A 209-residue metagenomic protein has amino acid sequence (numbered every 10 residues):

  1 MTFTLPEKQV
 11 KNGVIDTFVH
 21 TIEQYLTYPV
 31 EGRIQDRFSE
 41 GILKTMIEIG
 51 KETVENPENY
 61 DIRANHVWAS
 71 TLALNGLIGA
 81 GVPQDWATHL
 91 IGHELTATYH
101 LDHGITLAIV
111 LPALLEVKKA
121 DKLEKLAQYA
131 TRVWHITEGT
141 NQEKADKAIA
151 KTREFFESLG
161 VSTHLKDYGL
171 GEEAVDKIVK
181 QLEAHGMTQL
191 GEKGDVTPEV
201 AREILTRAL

Functional and structural regions predicted by a protein language model:
M1-E31, Q128: A glycine/threonine-rich phosphate-anchoring loop and its flanking beta-alpha core in nucleotide/phosphate-binding
K11-I15, R63, L107, V175 (+1 more regions): Short runs of predominantly hydrophobic/aromatic residues within well-ordered alpha helices that form helix-helix
F18-I22, R63-L74, L111, T152 (+3 more regions): Short alpha-helical scaffolding segments that buttress acidic/His motifs in well-ordered protein cores
Q24-A150: Active-site segments that bind and position negatively charged phosphate/pyrophosphate groups
L126, T137-L209: C-terminal charged capping/lid subdomain of soluble metabolic enzymes
